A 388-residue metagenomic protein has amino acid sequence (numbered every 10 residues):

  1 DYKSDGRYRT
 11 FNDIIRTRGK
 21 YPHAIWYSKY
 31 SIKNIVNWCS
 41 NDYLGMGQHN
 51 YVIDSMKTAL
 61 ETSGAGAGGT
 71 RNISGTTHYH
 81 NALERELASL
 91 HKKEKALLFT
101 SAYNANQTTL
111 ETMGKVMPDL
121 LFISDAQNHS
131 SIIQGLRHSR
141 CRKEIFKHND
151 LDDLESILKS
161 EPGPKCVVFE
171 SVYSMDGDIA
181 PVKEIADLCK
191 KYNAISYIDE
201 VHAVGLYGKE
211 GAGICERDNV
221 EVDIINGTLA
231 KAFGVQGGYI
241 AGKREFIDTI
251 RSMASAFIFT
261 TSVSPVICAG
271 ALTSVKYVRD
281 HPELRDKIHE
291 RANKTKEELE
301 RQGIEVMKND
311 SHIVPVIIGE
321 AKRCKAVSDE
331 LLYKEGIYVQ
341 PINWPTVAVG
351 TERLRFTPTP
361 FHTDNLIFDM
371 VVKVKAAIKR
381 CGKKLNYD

Functional and structural regions predicted by a protein language model:
S4-S63, A194: N-terminal "arm"/small-domain region of PLP-dependent enzymes with the aminotransferase-like
D42, E144-I198: Active-site phosphate-binding strand-loop segment of PLP-dependent enzymes
M46, N50, D54-T58, T62 (+4 more regions): PLP-dependent enzyme catalytic core of the Aspartate aminotransferase-like
I53-S101: Conserved N-terminal alpha-helix of the aminotransferase class I/II PLP-enzyme fold
S101, I123-S139: Substrate-binding/gating loop at the entrance of the active-site cleft, primarily in PLP-dependent aminotransferase-like
T109-S130: Conserved PLP-anchoring active-site segment centered on the Schiff-base-forming lysine
Y192-I195, H202-D310, R323: Active-site C-terminal subdomain of aminotransferase-like
D286-N293, E300-G336, W344, G350-T351 (+1 more regions): Conserved PLP-binding catalytic core of the aspartate aminotransferase-like
